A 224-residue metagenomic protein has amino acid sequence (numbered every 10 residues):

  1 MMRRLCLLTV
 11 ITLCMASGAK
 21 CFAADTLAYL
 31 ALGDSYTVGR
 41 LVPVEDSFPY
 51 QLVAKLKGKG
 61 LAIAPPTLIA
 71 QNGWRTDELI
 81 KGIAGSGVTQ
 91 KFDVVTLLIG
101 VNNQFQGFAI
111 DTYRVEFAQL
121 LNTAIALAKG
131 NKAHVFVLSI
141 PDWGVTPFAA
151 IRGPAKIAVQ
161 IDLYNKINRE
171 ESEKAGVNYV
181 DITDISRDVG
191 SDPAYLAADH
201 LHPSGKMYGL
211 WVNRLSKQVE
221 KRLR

Functional and structural regions predicted by a protein language model:
M1-L8: Bacterial N-terminal signal peptides that target proteins for export
L8-S17: Bacterial N-terminal signal peptides
A16-S17, S47, A194, K217: Residues in and immediately flanking transmembrane alpha helices
F22-N72, G82-K91: Serine-esterase "nucleophile elbow" of acetyl-processing enzymes
E78: Short acidic active-site motifs
K81-R224: Alpha-helical cap/lid subdomain in secreted, periplasmic, or secretory-pathway luminal O-acyl-processing enzymes
